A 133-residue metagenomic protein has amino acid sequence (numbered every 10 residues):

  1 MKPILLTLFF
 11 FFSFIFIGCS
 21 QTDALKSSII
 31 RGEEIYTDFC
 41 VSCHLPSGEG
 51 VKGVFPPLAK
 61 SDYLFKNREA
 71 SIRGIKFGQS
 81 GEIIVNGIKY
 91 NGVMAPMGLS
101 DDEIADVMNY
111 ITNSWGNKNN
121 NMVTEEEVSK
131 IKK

Functional and structural regions predicted by a protein language model:
M1-R31: Bacterial Sec-dependent N-terminal signal peptides
F11-S13, F39, G78, I111-S114: Alpha-helix boundary/capping residues
I15, Y36, A95: Conserved Rossmann-like nucleotide-binding pocket used by diverse enzymes that bind dinucleotide cofactors
C19-I35, G50, V54, K130: Electrostatic cytochrome c docking/interface patches
K26-I29, S42-G81: A contiguous binding-surface segment within folded domains or other stable secondary-structure elements
G32, Y36-P46, V107, I111: The canonical Cys-X-X-Cys-His
K52-A59, S80-K132: Axial heme c-ligation environment in periplasmic c-type cytochrome domains
